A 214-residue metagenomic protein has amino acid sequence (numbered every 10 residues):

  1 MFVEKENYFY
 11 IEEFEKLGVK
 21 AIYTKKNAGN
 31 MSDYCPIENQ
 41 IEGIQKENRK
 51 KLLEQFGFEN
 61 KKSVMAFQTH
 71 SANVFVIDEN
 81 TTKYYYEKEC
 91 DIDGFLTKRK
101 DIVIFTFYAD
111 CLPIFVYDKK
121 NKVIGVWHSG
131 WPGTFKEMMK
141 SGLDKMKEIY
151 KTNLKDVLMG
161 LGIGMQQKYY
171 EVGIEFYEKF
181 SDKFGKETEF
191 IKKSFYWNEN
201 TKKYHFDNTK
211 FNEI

Functional and structural regions predicted by a protein language model:
M1-I214: Active-site microenvironment for binding and transforming phosphate-containing groups
